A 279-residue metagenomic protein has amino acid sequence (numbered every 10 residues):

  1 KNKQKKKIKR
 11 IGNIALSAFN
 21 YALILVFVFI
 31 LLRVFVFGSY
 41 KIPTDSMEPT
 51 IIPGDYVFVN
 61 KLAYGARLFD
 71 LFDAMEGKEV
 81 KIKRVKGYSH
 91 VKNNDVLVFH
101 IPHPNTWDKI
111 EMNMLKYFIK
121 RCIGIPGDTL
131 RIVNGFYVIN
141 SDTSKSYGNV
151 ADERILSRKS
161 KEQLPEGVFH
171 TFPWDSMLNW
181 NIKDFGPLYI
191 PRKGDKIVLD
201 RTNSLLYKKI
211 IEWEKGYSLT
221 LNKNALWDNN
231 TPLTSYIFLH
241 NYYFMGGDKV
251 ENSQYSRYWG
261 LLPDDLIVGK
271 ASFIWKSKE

Functional and structural regions predicted by a protein language model:
K1-I14, E48-E279: Soluble "head" domains of membrane/secretory-pathway proteins
S17-F35: Hydrophobic membrane-insertion alpha-helices, especially the h-region of bacterial N-terminal signal peptides
L31-D45: Aromatic-capped interface at the extracytoplasmic side of an N-terminal signal-anchor transmembrane helix
